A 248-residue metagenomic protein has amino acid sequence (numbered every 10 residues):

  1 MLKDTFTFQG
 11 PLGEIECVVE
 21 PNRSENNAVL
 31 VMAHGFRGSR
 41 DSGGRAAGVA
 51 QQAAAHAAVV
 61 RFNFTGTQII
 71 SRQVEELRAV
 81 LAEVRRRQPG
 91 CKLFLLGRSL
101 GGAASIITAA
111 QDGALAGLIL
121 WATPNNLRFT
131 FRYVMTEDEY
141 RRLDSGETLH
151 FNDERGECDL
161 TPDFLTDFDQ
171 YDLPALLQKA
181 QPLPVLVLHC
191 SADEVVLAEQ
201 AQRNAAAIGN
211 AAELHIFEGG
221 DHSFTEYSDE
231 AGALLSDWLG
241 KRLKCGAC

Functional and structural regions predicted by a protein language model:
M1-S24: N-terminal cap/lid segment of alpha/beta-hydrolase-fold proteins
L12-E14, R23-A55, V59-F64: Short, surface-exposed "cap/lid" segments of acyl-processing enzymes
I15, F94, A103, D112-F217 (+1 more regions): The alpha/beta-hydrolase serine catalytic core
F36, N63-T67, P124, G220: Short beta-to-alpha linker loops that shape the active-site pocket of alpha/beta-hydrolase fold enzymes
G43-A47, S71-V74, A198-Q202: Short, surface-exposed alpha-helical segments at coil->helix boundaries
A53, T108-A109: Aromatic pocket-lining residues of Rossmann-like dinucleotide-binding sites
V60-K92: Catalytic nucleophile-loop/oxyanion-hole region of alpha/beta-hydrolase and closely related hydrolase-like folds
G97-I107: Glycine-rich nucleophile elbow surrounding the catalytic serine of serine-hydrolase chemistry
